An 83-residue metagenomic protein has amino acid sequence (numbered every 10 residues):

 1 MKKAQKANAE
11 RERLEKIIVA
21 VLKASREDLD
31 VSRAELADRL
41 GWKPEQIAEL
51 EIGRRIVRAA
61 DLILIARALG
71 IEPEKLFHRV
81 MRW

Functional and structural regions predicted by a protein language model:
M1-A24, D28-L29, R67, E72-H78 (+1 more regions): N-terminal flexible/basic segments that precede or flank functional cores
A20, D30-V31, V57-A60: Residue-level signal for the short linker/turn that defines the boundary of a DNA-recognition helix
K23-A24, A34, E45, I63: Residues within the helices of the helix-turn-helix
D30-I52: Short alpha-helical DNA-recognition segment
K43, R54, V80-W83: The DNA-recognition helices of helix-turn-helix-type DNA-binding domains
R54-R67: Short, basic-rich loop-to-helix N-cap that marks the start of a DNA-contacting helix
